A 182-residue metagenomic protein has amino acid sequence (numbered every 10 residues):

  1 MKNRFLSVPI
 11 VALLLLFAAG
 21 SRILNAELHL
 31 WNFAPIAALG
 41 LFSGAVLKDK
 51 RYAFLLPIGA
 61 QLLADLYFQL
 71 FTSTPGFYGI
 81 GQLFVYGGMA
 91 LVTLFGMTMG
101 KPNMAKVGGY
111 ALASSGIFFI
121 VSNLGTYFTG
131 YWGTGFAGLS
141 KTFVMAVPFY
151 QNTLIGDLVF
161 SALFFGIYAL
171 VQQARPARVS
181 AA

Functional and structural regions predicted by a protein language model:
M1-A45, R51-L55: Hydrophobic transmembrane alpha-helices
M1-N3, A174-A182: Short, charged juxtamembrane terminal tails flanking transmembrane helices
A12, W31-S43, Y67, Q82-L91 (+2 more regions): Membrane-embedded alpha-helical segments of multi-pass membrane proteins, especially the transmembrane helices
L14, A53-L63, V107-G116, S180-A182: Central hydrophobic cores of alpha-helical transmembrane segments in multi-pass integral membrane proteins
L15-L24, I58-F71, S115-L124: Aromatic-anchored segments of alpha-helical transmembrane domains
G20, F42-K50, L91-N103, I167-R175: Structural signal for the C-terminal ends of transmembrane alpha-helices and the immediately following loop
S73-F119: Short helix-perturbing small/polar motifs within transmembrane alpha-helices
P102-Q173: Membrane-embedded alpha-helical hairpins and interfacial helices in multi-pass inner-membrane proteins
